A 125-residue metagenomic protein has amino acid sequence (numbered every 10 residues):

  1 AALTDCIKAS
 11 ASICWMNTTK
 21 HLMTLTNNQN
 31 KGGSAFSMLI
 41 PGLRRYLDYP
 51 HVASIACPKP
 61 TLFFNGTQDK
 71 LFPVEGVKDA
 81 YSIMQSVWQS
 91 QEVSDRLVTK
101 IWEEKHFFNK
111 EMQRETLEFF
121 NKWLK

Functional and structural regions predicted by a protein language model:
A1-D5: Short glycine-enriched nucleophile-adjacent loop and the immediately C-terminal alpha-helix near the catalytic center
I7-S10, P60-L62, V98: Beta-sheet entry/capping signal
A9-A53, P58, P73, V77-A80 (+1 more regions): Mobile cap/lid helix-loop segments that gate and shape the active-site cleft of serine hydrolases
S10-M16, F64-G66, W102: Generic beta-strand/beta-sheet core signal
G32-F36, F64, K100: General secondary-structure edge motif
A56, F63-N65, D69: Short beta-strand/loop motif that positions the catalytic acidic residue of the alpha/beta-hydrolase fold
Q68-F72, H106-F107: Acidic catalytic loop of the alpha/beta-hydrolase fold
S82-K125: C-terminal catalytic histidine-bearing segment of alpha/beta-hydrolase fold enzymes
